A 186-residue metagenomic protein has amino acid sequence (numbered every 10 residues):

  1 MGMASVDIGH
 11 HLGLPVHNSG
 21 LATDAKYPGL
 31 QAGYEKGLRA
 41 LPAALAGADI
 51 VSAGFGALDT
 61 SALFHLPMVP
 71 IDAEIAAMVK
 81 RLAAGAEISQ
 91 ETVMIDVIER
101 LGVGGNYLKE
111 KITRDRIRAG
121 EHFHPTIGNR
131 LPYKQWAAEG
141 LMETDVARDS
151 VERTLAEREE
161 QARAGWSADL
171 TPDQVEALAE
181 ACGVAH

Functional and structural regions predicted by a protein language model:
M1-I75: Glycine-rich anion/phosphate-binding loop at the beta-strand->alpha-helix junction
P67-H186: Catalytic-core signal marking the mid-to-C-terminal active-site face
